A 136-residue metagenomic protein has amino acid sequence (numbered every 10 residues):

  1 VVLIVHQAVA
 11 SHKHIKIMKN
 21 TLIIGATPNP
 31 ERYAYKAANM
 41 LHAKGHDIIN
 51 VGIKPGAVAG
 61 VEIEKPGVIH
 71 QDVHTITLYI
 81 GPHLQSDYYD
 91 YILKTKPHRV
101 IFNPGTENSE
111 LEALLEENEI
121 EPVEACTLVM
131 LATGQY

Functional and structural regions predicted by a protein language model:
V2-I17: Short, Lys/Arg-enriched N-terminal segments with co-localized hydrophobic residues within the first ~10-30 amino acids
N20, D47, H98: Residues at the starts of beta-strands that form the adenosine-phosphate
L22-I24: Conserved beta-strand elements of the Class I
A26, I53, P104-G105, C126-T127: Short secondary-structure boundary segments
E31, N39-V58: NAD(P)-binding Rossmann-fold cofactor-contacting core
G56-Y88: Glycine-rich, highly charged phosphate/nucleotide-binding loops
H70-Q71, N108-A132: Short acidic, glycine/proline-enriched helix-loop-strand junctions
L93, P97-L115: ADP-ribose/adenylate-binding Rossmann-like module
